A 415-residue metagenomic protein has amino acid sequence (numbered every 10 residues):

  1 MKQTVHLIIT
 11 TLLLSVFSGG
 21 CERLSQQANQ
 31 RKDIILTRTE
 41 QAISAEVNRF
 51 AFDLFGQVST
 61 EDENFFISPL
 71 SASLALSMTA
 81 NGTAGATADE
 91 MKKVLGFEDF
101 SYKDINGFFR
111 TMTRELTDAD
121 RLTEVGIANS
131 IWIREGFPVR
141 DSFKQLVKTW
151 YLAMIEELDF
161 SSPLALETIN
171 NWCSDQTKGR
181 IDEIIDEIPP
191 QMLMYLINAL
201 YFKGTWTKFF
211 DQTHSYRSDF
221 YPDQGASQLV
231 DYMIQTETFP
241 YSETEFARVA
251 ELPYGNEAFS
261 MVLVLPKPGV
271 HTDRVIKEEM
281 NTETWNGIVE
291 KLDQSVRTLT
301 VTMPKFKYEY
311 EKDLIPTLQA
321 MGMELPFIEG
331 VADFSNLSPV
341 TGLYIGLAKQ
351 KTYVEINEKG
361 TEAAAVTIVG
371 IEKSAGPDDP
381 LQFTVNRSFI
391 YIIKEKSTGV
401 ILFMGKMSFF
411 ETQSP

Functional and structural regions predicted by a protein language model:
K2-S15, G19-F160, M407: Detector for small/aliphatic-rich hydrophobic stretches
T4, F209-Q212, V264, R274-M280 (+4 more regions): Composition- and surface-driven signal marking solvent-exposed, interaction-prone regions in large proteins
I34-T37, L166, E411-P415: A short, highly charged, low-complexity intrinsically disordered segment
D62, Y102-V275, W285, L292-A375: Non-catalytic, conformational "gating/processing" segments within enzyme and secreted inhibitor domains
F66, L74, S260-L263, I392 (+1 more regions): Structural recognition of the beta-strand scaffold that forms the well-ordered cores of secreted hydrolase catalytic
T352, N357-P415: C-terminal soluble interaction/assembly domains
